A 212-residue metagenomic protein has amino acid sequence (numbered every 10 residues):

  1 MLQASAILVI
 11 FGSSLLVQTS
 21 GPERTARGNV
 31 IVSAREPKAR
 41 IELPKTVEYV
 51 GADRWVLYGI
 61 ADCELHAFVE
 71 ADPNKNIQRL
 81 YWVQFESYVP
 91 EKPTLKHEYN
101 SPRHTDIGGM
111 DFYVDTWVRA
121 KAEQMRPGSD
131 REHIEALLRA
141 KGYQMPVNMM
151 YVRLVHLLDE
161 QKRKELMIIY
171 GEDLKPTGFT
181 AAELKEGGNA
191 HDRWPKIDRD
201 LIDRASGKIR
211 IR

Functional and structural regions predicted by a protein language model:
M1-V9: Sec-dependent signal peptide recognition, specifically the positively charged N-region followed immediately by
S5, S13-S14, S20, S33 (+5 more regions): Generic serine detector
F11, L15-A67, A71-D72, Q161 (+1 more regions): N-terminal targeting sequences that direct proteins away from the cytosol to non-cytosolic compartments
W55-N189: Conserved polar/disulfide-associated segments of primarily extracytoplasmic proteins
